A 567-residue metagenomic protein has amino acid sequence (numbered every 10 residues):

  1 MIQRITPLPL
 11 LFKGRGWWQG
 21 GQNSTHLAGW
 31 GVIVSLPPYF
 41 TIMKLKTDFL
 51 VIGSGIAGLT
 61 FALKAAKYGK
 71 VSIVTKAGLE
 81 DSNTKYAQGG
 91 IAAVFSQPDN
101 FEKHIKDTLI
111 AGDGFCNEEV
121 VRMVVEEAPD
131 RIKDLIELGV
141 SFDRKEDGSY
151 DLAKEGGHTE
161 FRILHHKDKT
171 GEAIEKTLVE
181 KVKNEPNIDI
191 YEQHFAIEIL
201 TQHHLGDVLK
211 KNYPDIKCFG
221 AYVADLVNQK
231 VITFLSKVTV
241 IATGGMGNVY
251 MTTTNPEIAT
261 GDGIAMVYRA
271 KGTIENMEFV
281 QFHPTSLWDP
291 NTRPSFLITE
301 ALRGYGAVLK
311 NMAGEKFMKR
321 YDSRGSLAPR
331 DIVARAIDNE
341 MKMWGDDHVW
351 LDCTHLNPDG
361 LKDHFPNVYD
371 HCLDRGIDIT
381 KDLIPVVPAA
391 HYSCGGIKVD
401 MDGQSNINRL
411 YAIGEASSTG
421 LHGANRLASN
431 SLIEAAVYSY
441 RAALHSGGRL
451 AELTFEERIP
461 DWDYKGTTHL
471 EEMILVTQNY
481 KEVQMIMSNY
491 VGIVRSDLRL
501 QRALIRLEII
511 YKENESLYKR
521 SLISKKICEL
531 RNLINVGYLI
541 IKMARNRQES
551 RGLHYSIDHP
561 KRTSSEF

Functional and structural regions predicted by a protein language model:
K13-G16, G20, A28-G29: Glycine-biased, low-complexity coil/linker segments
M43-T47, K64, G78-E80, A87-A92 (+7 more regions): Glycine- and aromatic-enriched mobile tails/lids
F49-I73: N-terminal Rossmann-like FAD-binding beta1-loop-alpha1 element of flavoenzymes
K67-Q88, Q97: Glycine-rich FAD pyrophosphate-binding loop
A93-V124: Glycine-rich active-site loop/strand segments that organize a redox cofactor
C116-P129, R162-E180, Y191, T253-G261 (+3 more regions): Short beta-strand to alpha-helix junction loop
E137-K230, L235, A242, S286-D289: Conserved redox-cofactor binding core of oxidoreductases
M266, G272-I384, A436, H445-A451: An anion/pyrophosphate-binding glycine-rich loop and adjacent beta-alpha core in soluble alpha-beta enzymes
